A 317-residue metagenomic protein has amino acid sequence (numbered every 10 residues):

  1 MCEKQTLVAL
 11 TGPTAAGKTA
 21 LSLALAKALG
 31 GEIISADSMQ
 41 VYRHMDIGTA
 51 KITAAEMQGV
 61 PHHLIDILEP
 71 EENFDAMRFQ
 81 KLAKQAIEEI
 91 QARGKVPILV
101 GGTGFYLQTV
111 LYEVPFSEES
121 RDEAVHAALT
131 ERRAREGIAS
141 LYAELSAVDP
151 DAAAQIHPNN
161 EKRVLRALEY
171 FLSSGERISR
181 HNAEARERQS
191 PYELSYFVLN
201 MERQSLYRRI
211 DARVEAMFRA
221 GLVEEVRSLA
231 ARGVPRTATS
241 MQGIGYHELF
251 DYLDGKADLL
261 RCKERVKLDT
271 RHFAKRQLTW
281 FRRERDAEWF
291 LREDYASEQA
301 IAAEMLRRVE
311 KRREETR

Functional and structural regions predicted by a protein language model:
M1-R317: Phosphate/pyrophosphate-binding catalytic cores of soluble transferases and nucleic-acid-acting enzymes
